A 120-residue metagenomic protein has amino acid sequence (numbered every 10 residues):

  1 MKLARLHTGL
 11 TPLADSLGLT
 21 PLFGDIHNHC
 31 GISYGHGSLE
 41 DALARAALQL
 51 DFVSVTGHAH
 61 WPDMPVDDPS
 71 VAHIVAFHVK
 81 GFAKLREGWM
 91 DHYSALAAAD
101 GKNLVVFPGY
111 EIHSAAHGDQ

Functional and structural regions predicted by a protein language model:
L3-Q120: A metal-dependent hydrolase metal-coordination microenvironment
